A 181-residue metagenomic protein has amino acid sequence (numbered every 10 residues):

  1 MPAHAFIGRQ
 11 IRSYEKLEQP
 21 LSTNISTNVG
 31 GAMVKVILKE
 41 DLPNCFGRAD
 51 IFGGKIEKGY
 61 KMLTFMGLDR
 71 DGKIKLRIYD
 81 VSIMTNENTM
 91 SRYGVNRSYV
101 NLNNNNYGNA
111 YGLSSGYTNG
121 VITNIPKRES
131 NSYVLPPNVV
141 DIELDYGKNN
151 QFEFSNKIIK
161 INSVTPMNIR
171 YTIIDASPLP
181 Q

Functional and structural regions predicted by a protein language model:
M1-S155, M167-Q181: Mixed-charge, low-complexity intrinsically disordered regions
